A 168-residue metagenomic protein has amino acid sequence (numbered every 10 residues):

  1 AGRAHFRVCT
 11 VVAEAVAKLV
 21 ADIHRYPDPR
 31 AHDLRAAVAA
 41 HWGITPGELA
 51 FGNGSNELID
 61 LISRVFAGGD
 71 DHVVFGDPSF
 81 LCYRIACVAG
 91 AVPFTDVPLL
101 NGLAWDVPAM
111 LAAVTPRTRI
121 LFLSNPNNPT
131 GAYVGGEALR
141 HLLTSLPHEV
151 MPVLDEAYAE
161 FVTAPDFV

Functional and structural regions predicted by a protein language model:
A1-N56, L61: N-terminal small-domain helix-loop-helix segment of the aminotransferase-like
G2-H5, S55-N56, F80, N125-P129 (+1 more regions): Short glycine-rich anion-binding loops that position phosphate/pyrophosphate groups of nucleotides and phosphorylated
R7, I59-I62, Y83-R84, T130-G131 (+2 more regions): Glycine/Thr-rich phosphate-binding loops of Rossmann-like dinucleotide-binding domains
E14-A17, G68-G69, A91-P93, E137-H141 (+1 more regions): Glycine-rich, phosphate-binding/catalytic loops in enzymes
P27, A50-F51, V97-G102, P129-A132: Short, flexible loop segments at the rims of nucleotide/cofactor-binding pockets, characterized by
T45-L49, D70-H72, R117, E149 (+1 more regions): Short acidic capping loops at alpha-helix termini that bridge into adjacent secondary structure
V65-L123: PLP-dependent aminotransferase-like
V88, W105-R117, P129-V168: Active-site pre-lysine segment of PLP-dependent enzymes
